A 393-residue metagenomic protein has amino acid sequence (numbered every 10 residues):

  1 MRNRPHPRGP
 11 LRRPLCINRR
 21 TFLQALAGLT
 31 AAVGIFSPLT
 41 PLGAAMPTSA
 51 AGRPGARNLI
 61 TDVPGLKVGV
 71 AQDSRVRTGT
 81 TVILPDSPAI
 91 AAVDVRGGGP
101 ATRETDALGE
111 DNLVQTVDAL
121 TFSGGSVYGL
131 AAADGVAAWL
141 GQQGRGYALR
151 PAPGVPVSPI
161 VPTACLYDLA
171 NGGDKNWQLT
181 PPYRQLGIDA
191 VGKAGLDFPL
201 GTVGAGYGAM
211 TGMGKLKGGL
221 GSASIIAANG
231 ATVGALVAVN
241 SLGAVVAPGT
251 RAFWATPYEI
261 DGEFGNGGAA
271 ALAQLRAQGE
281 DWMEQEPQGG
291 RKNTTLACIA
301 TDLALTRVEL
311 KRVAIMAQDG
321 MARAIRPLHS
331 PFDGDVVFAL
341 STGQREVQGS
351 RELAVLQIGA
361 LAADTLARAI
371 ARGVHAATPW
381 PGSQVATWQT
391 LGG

Functional and structural regions predicted by a protein language model:
M1-N18, A25-A32: N-terminal secretory signal peptides
C16-I17, F36-T61: C-terminal segment of N-terminal export signals and the immediately downstream linker at the start of the mature
L23-V33, G52-A56, K67: A generic N-terminal leader/anchor concept
G52-S126, Q142-G393: A structural signal for small-residue-enriched, beta-sheet-centric alpha/beta enzyme cores and oligomeric scaffold folds
V127-A131: Di-metal (Zn2+ and/or Mg2+/Mn2+) metal-binding site signature of metallo-dependent hydrolases with the MBL/beta-CASP
A137-A138: Active-site-surrounding "flap" and adjacent substrate/cofactor-binding loops of secreted or lumenal enzymes, prototyped
